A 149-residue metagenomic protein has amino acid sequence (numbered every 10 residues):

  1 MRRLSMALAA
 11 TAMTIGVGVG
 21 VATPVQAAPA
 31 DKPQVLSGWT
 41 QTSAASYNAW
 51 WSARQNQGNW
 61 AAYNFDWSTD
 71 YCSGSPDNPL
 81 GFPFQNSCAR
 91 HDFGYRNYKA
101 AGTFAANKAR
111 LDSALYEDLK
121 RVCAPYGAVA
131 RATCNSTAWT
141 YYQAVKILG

Functional and structural regions predicted by a protein language model:
R2-S5, G18-G149: Extended terminal accessory/targeting regions
A9-G18: Bacterial N-terminal signal peptides
